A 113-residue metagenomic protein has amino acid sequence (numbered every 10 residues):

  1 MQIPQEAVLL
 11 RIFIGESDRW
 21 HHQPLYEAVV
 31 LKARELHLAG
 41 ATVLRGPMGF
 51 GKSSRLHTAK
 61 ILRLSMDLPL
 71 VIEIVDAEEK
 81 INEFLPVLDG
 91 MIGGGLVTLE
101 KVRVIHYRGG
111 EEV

Functional and structural regions predicted by a protein language model:
M1-V113: Positively charged, small/polar-rich N-terminal and surface patches that mediate targeting and assembly and bind
